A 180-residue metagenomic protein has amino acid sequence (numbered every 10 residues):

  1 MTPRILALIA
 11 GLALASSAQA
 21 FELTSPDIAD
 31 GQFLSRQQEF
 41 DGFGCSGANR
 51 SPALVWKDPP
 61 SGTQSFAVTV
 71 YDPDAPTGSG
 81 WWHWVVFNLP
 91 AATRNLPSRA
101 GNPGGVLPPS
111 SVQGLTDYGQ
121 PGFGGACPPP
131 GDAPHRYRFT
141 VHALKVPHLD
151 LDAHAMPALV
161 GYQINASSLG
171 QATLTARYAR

Functional and structural regions predicted by a protein language model:
M1-A7: Bacterial N-terminal signal peptides that target proteins for export
A7-A15: Bacterial N-terminal signal peptides
Q19-R180: N-terminus-centered regions that define maturation/targeting leaders and the start of the first functional domain
